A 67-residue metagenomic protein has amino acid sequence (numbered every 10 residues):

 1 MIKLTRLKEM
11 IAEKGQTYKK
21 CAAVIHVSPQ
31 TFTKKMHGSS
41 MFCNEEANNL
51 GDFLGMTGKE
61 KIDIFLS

Functional and structural regions predicted by a protein language model:
M1-K14: A short, Lys/Arg-rich alpha-helix, primarily the initiator
Y18, P29, A47: Helix-turn-helix DNA-binding elements, focusing on the entry/boundary residues of the two helices that contact DNA
K20-A22: Short alpha-helical "recognition helix" segments of helix-turn-helix
V24, K35, I64: Residues in the recognition helix of alpha-helical DNA-binding motifs
V27-F42: Recognition helix of helix-turn-helix/homeodomain-like DNA-binding domains that insert into the DNA major groove
E45-K61: DNA major-groove recognition helix of helix-turn-helix/homeodomain DNA-binding modules
K61-S67: Short amphipathic recognition helices of helix-turn-helix/homeodomain-type DNA-binding modules
